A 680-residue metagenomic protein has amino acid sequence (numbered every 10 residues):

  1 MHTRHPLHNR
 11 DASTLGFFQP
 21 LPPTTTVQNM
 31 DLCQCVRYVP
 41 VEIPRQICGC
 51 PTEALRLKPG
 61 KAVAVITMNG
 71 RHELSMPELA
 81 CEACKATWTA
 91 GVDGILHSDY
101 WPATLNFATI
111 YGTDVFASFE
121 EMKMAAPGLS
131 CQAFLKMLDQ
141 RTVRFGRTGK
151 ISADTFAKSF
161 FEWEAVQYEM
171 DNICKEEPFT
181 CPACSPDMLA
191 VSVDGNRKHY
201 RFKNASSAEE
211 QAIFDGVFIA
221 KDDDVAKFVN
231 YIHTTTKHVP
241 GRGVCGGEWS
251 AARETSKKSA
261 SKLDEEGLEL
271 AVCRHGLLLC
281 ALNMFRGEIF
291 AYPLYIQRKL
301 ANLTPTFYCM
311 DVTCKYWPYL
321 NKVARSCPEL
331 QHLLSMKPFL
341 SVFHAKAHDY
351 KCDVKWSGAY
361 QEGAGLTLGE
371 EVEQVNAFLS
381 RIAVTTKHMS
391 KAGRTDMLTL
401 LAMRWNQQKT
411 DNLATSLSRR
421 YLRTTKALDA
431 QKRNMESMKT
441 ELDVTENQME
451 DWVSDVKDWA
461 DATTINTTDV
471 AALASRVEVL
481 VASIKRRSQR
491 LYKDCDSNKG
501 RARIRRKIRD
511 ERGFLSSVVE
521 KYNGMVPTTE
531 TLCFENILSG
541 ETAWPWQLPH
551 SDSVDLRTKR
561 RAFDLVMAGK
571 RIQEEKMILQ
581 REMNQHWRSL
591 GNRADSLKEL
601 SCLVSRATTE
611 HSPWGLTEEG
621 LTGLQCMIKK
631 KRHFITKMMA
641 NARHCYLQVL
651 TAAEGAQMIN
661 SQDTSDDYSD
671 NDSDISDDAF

Functional and structural regions predicted by a protein language model:
M1-F680: Catalytic-core elements of nucleic-acid end-processing and repair enzymes
